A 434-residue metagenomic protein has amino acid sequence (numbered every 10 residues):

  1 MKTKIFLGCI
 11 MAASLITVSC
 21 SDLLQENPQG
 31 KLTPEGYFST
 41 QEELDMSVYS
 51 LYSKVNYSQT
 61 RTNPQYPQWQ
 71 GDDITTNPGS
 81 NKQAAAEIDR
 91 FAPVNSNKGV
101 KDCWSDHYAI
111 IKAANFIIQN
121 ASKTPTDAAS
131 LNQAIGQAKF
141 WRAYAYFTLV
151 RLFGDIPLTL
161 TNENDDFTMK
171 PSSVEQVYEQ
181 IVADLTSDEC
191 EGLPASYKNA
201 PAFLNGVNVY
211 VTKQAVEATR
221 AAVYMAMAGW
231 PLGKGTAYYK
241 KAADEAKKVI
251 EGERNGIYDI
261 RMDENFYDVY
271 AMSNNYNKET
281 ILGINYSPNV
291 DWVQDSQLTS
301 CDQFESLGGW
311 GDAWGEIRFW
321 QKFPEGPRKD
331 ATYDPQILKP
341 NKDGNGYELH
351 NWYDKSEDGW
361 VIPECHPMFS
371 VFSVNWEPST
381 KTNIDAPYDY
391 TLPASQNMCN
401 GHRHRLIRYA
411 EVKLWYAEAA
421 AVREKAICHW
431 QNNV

Functional and structural regions predicted by a protein language model:
K4, C20-Q70, K101, F116: Acidic, glycine-rich segments characteristic of secretory precursors and extracytoplasmic regions
E35, R61-G79, T159-N162, L193-A215 (+1 more regions): Short, surface-exposed recognition loops and adjoining beta-strand edges that mediate ligand/DNA contacts, enriched
Q41-Q59, G79-F153, F167-E179, L185-P201 (+3 more regions): Conserved, well-structured interaction surfaces
E42, V48, Y57-Q59, P78-D106 (+2 more regions): Elongated scaffold/linker segments in the mid-to-C-terminal portions of large proteins
A113, I117, V177, D184 (+3 more regions): Alpha-helical solenoid repeat scaffolds, predominantly canonical TPR units
V150-L152, P157, A226-G233, V422-K425: Short coil/turn linking the two alpha-helices of tandem helical-hairpin repeats
